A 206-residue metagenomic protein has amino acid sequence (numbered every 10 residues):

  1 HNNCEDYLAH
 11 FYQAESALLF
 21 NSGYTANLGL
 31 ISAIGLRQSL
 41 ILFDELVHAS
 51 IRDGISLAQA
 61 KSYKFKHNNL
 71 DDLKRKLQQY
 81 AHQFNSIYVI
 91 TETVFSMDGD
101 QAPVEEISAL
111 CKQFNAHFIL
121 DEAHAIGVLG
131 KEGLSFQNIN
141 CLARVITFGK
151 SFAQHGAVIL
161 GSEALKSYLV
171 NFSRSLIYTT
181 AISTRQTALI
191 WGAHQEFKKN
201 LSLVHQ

Functional and structural regions predicted by a protein language model:
E5-G29: Short loop-beta-helix segment that forms the pyridoxal 5′-phosphate
L30-A49: Conserved PLP-anchoring active-site segment centered on the Schiff-base-forming lysine
R37, L57-Q59, F114, I139-N140: Short, structured coil segments at secondary-structure junctions
Y63, H67-L120: Active-site phosphate-binding strand-loop segment of PLP-dependent enzymes
N138-Y168: Active-site PLP attachment segment
H155-G156, F172-I182: A short glycine-threonine-serine/GTX helix/turn-capping micro-motif
A193-Q206: Structural signature of PLP-dependent enzymes
